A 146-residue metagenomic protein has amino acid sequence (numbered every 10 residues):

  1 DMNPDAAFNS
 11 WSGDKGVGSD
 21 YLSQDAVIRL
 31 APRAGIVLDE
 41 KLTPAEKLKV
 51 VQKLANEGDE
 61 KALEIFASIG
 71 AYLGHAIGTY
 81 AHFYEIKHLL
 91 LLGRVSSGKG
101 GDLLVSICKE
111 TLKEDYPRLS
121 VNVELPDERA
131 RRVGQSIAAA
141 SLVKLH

Functional and structural regions predicted by a protein language model:
D1-N9: A short, polar/charged loop-to-alpha-helix boundary motif
F8-H146: ATP-binding/phosphotransfer module of carbohydrate and carboxylate kinases, centering on a glycine-rich
